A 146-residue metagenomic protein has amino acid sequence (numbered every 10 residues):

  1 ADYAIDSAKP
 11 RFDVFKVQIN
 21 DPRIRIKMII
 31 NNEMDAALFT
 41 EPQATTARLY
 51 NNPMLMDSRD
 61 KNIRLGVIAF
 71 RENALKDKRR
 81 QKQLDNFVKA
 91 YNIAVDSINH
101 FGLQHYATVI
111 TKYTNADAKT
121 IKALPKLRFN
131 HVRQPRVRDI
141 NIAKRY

Functional and structural regions predicted by a protein language model:
A1-Q18, L49-Y50, A107-T108: Ligand-binding cleft/hinge of the Venus flytrap
Y3, S7, K27, T45 (+1 more regions): Surface-exposed charge patches
P10-F15, D77, Q81-Q83, T114-K126: Short, surface-exposed acidic
P10-R11, M28-I30, Y91, F129-V132: A short, structure-level motif marking secondary-structure boundaries and short turns
V17-Q18, A36-A37, R136-D139: Charged, low-complexity surface patches
P22-I110: Pocket-lining segment of extracytoplasmic ligand-binding domains
H105-Y146: An extracytoplasmic/periplasmic, membrane-proximal ligand-sensing/linker region
